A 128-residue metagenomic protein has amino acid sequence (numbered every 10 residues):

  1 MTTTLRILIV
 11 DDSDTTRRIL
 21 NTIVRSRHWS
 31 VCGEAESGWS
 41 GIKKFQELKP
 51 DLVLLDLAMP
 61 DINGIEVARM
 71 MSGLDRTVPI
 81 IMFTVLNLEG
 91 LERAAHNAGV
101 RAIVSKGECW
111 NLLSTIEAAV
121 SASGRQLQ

Functional and structural regions predicted by a protein language model:
V10-D11, A35, V53: Conserved sequence signature across two-component system core domains
D14-G33: Two-component/phosphorelay signaling modules centered on CheY-like receiver
S37-S40, N63-E66: Acidic catalytic/metal-coordinating carboxylates
Q46-L48, M70-T77, A98: Conserved phosphotransfer cores of two-component systems
L48-L54: Active-site beta3 strand of CheY-like receiver
M59: Receiver (REC) domain active-site loop signature in two-component systems and cognate sites in sensor histidine kinases
E66, L86-V104, W110-S114, A118: Alpha4 helix (beta4-alpha4-beta5 surface) of REC/receiver domains from two-component response regulators
